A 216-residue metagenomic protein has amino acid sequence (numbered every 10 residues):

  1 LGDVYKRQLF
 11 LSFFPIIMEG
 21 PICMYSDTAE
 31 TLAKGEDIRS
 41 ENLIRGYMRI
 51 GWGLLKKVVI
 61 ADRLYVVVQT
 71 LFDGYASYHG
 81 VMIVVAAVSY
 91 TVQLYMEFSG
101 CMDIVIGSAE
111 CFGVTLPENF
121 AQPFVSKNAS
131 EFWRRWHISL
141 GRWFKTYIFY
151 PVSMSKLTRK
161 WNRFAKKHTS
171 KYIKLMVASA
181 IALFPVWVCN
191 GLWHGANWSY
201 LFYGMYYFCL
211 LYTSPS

Functional and structural regions predicted by a protein language model:
D3-S214: Membrane-embedded transmembrane alpha-helical bundles that form the catalytic cores of multi-pass lipid-modifying
